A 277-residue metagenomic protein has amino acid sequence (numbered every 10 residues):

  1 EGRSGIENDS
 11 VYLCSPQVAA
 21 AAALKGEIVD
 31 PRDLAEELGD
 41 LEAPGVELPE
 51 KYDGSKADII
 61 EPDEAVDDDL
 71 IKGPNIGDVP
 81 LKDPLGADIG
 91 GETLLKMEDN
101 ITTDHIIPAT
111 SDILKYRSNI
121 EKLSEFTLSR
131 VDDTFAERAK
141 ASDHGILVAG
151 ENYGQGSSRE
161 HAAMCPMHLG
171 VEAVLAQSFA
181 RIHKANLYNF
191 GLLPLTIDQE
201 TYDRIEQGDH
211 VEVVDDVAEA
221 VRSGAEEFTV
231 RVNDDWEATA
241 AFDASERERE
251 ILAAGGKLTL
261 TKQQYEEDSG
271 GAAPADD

Functional and structural regions predicted by a protein language model:
E1-D277: Fe-S-dependent hydro-lyases/dehydratases of central metabolism
